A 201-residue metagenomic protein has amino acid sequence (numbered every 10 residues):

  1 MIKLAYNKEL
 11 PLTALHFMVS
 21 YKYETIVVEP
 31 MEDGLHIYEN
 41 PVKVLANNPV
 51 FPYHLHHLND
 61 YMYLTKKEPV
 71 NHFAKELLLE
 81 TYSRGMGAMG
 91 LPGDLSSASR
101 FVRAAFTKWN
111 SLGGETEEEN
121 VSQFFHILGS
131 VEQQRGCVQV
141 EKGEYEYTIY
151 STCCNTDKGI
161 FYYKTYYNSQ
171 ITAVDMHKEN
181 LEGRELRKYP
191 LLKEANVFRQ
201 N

Functional and structural regions predicted by a protein language model:
I2-A14, Y21-E24, V44-N201: C-terminus-biased signal that marks the final domain/tail of proteins
S20-Y23, M31-D33: Acidic/polar residues in short coil/turn loops that connect beta-strands within repeat-based beta-sheet scaffolds
V28-A46: Acidic, His- and aromatic-enriched active-site or binding-groove loops in soluble protein domains that engage sugars
